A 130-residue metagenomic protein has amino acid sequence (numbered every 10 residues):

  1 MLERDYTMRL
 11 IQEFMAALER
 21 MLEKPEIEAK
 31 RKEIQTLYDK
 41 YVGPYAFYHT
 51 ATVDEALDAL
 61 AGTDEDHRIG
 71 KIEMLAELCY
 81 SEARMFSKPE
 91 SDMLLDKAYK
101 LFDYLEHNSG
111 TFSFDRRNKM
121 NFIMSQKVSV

Functional and structural regions predicted by a protein language model:
M1-I72, Y104, S125-V130: N-terminal alpha-helical interaction modules that lie
A17-L18, A76-C79, A83, L101-F102 (+1 more regions): Non-transmembrane amphipathic alpha-helical segments
L22-A29, H49, A83, S87-S91 (+1 more regions): Long, hydrophobic, amphipathic alpha-helical segments used as structural scaffolds
H67-S91: Mid-chain, well-packed structural core segment of small domains
K88-V130: Amphipathic alpha-helical binding modules
